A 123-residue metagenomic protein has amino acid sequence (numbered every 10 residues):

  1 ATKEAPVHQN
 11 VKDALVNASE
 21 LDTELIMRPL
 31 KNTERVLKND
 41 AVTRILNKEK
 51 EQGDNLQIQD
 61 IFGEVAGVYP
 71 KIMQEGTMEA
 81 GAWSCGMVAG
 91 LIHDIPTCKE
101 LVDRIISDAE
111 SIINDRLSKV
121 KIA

Functional and structural regions predicted by a protein language model:
A1-A123: Conserved active-site-proximal phosphate/metal-binding subdomains
